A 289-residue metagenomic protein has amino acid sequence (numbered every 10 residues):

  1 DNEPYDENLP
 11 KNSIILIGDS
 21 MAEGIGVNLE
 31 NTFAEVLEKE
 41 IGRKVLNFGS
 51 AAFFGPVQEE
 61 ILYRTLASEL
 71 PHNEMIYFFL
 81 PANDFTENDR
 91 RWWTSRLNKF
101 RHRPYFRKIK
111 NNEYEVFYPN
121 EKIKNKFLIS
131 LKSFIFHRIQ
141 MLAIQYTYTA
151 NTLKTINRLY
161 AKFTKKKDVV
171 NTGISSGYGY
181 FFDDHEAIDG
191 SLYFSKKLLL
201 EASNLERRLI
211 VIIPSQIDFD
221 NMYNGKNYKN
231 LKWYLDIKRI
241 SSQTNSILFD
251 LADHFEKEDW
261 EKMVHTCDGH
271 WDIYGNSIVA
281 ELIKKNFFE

Functional and structural regions predicted by a protein language model:
D1-E40, K44, V57, D168-F181 (+2 more regions): Membrane/wall-proximal cationic-aromatic binding patches
I17-G18, F48-S50, F78-L80, I213-S215 (+1 more regions): Active-site-proximal beta-strand/loop segments in catalytic clefts of secreted hydrolases
D19, E59, M75, A202 (+3 more regions): Generic structural signal for small/hydrophobic residues in well-ordered secondary structure, especially within
E23-K108: Conserved SGNH/GDSL esterase-like catalytic core that processes O-acyl groups on lipids and polysaccharides
G42-K44, P71-M75, S203-L209, T244-S246: Loop/turn elements at helix/coil->beta-strand transitions in domains of secreted/extracellular proteins
P56, E60, I188, L192 (+1 more regions): Short, amphipathic alpha-helical "lid/cap" segments that border enzyme active or binding sites
A82-K238, H254-W260: Serine-dependent acyl-ester chemistry module
I217-M222, N227-E289: Catalytic His-Asp segment of secreted/periplasmic serine-dependent ester chemistry enzymes
